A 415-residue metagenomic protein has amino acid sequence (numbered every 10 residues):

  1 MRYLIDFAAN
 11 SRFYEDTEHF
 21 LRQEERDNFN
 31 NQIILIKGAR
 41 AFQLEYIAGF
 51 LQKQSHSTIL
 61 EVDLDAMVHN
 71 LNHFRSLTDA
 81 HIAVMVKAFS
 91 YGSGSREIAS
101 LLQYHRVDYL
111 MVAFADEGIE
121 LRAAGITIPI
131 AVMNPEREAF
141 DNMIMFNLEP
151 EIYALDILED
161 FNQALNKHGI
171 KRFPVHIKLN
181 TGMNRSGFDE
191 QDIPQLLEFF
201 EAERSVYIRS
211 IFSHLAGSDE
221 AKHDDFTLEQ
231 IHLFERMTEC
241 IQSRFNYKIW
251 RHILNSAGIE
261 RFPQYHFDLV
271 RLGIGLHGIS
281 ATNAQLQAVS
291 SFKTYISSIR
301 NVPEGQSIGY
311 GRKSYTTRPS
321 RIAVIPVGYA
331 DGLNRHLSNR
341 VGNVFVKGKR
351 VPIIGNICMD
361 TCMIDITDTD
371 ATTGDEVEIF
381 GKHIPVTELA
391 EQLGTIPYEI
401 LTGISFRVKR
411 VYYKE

Functional and structural regions predicted by a protein language model:
M1, F13, I34-I36, L110-V112 (+5 more regions): Short, hydrophobic beta-strand segments that form beta-sheet elements in well-ordered domains
M1, I36, L121, I211 (+2 more regions): Residue-level signal for inorganic ion chemistry
M1-H69, S76, Y109, A113-A115: ATP-dependent carboxylate-amine ligase
M1-L4, A41-E45, S90-G92, G182-R185 (+3 more regions): Short, active-site-adjacent cap segments at secondary-structure transitions
F7-H19, T127-I128, N147-P150, F267-L272: Active-site regions of enzymes building and remodeling cell-envelope glycoconjugates
L44-L60, E120-G125, T282-V289: C-terminal helical cap(s) of enzyme catalytic domains, especially alpha/beta-barrels
I59-E61, D65-H69, A80-W250, H266: Active-site-proximal beta-alpha core segment in soluble small-molecule metabolic enzymes
E61-D63, V68-N72, S76, H81-V84 (+5 more regions): Active-site anion/phosphate-binding pocket segments in diverse small-molecule metabolic enzymes
